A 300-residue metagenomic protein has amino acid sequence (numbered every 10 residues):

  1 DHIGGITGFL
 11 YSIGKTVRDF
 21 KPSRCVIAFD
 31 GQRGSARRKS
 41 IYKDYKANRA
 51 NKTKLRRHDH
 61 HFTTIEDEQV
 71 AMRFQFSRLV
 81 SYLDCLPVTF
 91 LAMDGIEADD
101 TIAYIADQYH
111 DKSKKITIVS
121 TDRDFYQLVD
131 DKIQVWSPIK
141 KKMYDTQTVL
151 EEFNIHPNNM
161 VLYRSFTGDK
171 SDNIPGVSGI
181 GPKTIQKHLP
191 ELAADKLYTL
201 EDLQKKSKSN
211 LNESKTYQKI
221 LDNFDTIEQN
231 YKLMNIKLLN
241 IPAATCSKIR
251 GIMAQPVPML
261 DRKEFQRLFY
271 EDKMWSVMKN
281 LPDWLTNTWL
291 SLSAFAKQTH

Functional and structural regions predicted by a protein language model:
D1-V119, F125-M143, N235-A254: Noncatalytic, basic helical substrate-engagement surface that gates or grips nucleic-acid strands
V70-S77, N154, F224-I227: Alpha-helix N-cap/helix-start motif at coil-to-helix transitions, marked by capping-box chemistry
R123-D124, K183: Acidic, divalent-metal-coordinating active-site segment for phosphoryl/phosphodiester hydrolysis, typified by short
M143-F153: Short, charged, surface-exposed secondary-structure boundary motifs
H156-N159, T167-A243, R262-Q266, Y270-L285 (+2 more regions): Accessory alpha-helical DNA-binding modules that contact the DNA backbone or grooves
L162: Conserved active-site carboxylates
M253-K263: C-terminal/domain-terminus segments
T299-H300: Long, compositionally biased intrinsically disordered regions
